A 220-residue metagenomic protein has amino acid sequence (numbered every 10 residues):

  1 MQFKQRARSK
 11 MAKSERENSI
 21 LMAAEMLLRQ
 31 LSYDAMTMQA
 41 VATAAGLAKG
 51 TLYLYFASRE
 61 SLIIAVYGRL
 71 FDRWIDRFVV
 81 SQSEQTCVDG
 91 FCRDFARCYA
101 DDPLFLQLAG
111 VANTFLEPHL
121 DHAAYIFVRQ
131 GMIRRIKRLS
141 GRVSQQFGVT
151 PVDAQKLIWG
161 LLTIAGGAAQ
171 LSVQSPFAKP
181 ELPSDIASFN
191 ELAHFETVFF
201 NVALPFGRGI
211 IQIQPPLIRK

Functional and structural regions predicted by a protein language model:
M1, K137-G141, Q145, V149 (+1 more regions): C-terminal peripheral helix-coil segments that are non-catalytic and often amphipathic
M1-K10, S19: N-terminal, Lys/Arg-enriched amphipathic/low-complexity engagement segments that precede the first folded domain
E15, S19-M26, A44, S61-S81 (+2 more regions): Alpha-helical structural segments
S19, L27, L31-S61, A65: Helix-turn-helix
A65, V79-F105, L157-L161: Hydrophobic alpha-helical connector segments
A100-A123, P176-E181: Amphipathic alpha-helical segments used for helix-helix packing
T114-Q145: A contiguous binding-surface segment within folded domains or other stable secondary-structure elements
Q145-L162: All-alpha amphipathic helical-bundle segments outside canonical DNA-binding/catalytic cores that form hydrophobic
